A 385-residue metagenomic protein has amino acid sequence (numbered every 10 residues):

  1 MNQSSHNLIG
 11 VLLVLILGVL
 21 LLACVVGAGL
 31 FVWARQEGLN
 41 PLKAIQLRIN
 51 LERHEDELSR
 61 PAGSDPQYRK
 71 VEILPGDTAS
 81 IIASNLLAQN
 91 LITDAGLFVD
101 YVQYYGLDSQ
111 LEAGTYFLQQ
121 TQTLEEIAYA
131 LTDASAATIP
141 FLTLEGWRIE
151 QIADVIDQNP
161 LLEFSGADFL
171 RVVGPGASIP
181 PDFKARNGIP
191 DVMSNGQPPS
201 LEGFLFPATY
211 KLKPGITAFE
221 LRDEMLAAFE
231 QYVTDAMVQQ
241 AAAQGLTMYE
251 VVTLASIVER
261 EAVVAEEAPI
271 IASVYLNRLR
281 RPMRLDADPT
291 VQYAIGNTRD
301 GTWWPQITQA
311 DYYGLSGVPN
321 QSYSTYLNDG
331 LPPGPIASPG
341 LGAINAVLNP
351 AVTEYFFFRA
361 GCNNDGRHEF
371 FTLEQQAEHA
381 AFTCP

Functional and structural regions predicted by a protein language model:
M1-M283, P339-G342, A346-E354, C362-P385: Conserved catalytic or metal-liganding residues and their short signature motifs at active sites of enzymes
A265-Q321: Small-residue-rich helix-loop
D311, T325-N328, I344-N345: Predominantly eukaryotic Lys/Arg-rich, low-complexity intrinsically disordered regions that act as assembly/targeting
L315-N320, I336-P339, V347-L348: C-terminal catalytic domain of photolyase/cryptochrome flavoproteins, centering on the FAD-binding pocket
N328-P335: Short, glycine/charged-rich beta-strand-loop motifs at protein surfaces that mediate ligand recognition and catalysis
